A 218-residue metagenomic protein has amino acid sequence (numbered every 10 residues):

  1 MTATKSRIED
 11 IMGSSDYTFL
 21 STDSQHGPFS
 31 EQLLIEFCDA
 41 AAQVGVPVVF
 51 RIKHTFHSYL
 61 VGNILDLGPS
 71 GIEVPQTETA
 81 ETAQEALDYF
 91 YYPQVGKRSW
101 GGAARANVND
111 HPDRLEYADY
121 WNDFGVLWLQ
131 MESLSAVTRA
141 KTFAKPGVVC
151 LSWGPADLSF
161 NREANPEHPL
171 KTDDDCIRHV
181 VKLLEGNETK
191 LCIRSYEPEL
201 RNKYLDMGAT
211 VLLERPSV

Functional and structural regions predicted by a protein language model:
M1, L20-T22, V48-I52, I72-V74 (+4 more regions): Hydrophobic faces of well-ordered beta-strands that scaffold small-molecule active sites in alpha/beta enzyme cores
M1-V48, H54-T55, K145: Conserved N-terminal beta1-alpha1 strand-loop-helix module at the mouth
I8-G13, F50, T55-S70, V74 (+3 more regions): Catalytic cores of alpha/beta
Y17-F19, V148, W153-D174: Glycine/Thr-rich beta-alpha phosphate-binding loop at enzyme active sites
S24-P28, H54, T77-T79, A156-D157 (+1 more regions): Short, acidic/turn-prone active-site loops that include or flank metal/cofactor- and phosphate-binding residues
E31-H57, G62, D66, F90-K97 (+2 more regions): Alpha-helix-loop-beta-strand connector modules within alpha/beta enzyme cores
G71-G147, P155-F160: Conserved anion-binding
R98-N109, G125-T138, E163, D174-V218: C-terminal alpha-helical cap/extension of soluble enzyme domains
